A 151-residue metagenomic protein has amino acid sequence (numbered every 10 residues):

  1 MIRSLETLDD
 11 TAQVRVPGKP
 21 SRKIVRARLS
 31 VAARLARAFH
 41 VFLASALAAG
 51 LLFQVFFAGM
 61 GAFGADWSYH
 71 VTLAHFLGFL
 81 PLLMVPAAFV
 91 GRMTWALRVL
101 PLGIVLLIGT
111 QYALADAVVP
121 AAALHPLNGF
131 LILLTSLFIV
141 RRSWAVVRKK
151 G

Functional and structural regions predicted by a protein language model:
I2-G151: Polytopic transmembrane helical bundles with strong interfacial aromatic enrichment
